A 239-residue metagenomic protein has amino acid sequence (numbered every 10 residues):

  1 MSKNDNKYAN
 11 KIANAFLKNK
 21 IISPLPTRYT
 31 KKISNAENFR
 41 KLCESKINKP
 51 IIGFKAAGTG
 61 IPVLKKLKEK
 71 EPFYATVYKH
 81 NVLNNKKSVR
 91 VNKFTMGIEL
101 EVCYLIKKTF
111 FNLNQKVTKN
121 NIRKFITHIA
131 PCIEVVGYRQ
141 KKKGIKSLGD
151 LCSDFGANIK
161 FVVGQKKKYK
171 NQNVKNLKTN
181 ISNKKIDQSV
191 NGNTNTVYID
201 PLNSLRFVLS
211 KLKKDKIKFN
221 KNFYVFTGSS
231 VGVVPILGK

Functional and structural regions predicted by a protein language model:
S2-D200, L205-R206: Catalytic-core "active-site belt" of small-molecule-metabolizing enzymes, emphasizing His/Asp/Glu-rich regions
N38, N220, I236-G238: Residue-level recognition of short, solvent-exposed, well-ordered loop/turn junctions that link secondary-structure
G97, K218, V234-I236: Residue-level "contact hotspot" at macromolecular interaction interfaces
Q115, S210-D215: A short beta-strand-loop-beta hairpin characteristic of the jelly-roll/cupin
Y169, G232-V233: Glycine-rich nucleotide phosphate-binding loop and flanking beta-alpha elements of Rossmann-like dinucleotide-binding
I181, N222, K239: Hydrophobic beta-sheet segments that form the core/acyl-binding groove of ACP/CoA-dependent acyl-chain-processing
F207-L209, L237-K239: Short, charged/polar low-complexity linear motifs in solvent-exposed/disordered segments
F219-G232: Conserved metal-binding segment of the jelly-roll/cupin
